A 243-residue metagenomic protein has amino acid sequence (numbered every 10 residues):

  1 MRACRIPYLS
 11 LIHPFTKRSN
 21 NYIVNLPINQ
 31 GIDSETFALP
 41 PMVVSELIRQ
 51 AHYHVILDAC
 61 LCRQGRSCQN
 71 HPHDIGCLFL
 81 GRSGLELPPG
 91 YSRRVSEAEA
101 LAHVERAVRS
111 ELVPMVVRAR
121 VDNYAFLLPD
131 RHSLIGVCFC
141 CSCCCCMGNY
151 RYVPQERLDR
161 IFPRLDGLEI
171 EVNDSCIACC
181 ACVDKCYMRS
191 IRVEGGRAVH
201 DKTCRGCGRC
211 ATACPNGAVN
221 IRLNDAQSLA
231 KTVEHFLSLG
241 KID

Functional and structural regions predicted by a protein language model:
M1, I242-D243: C-terminal end-of-chain micro-motif
M1-I28: Intrinsically disordered, low-complexity terminal regions of plant proteins
L9-S10, S45-R49, D159, E234 (+1 more regions): Polar/charged alpha-helical tracts
N21-G167: Catalytic cores of enzyme domains
S83, C144-C146, R151, C182-M188 (+3 more regions): Secreted/processed peptides and extracellular or luminal domains of membrane proteins
A98-L101, C180, G208: Residue-level marker for well-ordered alpha-helical positions
N123-G136, E156-G206, N220-A230, L237 (+1 more regions): Ferredoxin-like iron-sulfur electron-transfer modules
Y150-R151, A230-E234: Short, charged, solvent-exposed linker or helix-capping segments at domain edges/interfaces that act as flexible hinges
